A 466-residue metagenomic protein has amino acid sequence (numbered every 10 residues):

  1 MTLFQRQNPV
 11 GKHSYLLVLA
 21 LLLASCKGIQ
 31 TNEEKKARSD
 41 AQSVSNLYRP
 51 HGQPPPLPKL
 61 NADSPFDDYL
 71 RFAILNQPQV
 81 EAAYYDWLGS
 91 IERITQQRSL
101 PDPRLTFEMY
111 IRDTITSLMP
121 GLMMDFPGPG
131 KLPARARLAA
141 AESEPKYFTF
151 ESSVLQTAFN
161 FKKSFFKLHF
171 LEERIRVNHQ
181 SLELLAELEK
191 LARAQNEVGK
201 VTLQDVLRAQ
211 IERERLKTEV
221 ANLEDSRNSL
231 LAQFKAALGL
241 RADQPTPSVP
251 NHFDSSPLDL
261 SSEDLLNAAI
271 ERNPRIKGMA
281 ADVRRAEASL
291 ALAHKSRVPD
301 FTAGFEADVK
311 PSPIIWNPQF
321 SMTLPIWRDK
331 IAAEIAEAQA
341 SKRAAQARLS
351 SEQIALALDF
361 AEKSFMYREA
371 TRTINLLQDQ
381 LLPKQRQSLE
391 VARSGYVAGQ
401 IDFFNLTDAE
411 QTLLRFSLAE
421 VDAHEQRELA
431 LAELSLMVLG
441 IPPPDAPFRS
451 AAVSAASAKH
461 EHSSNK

Functional and structural regions predicted by a protein language model:
M1-G11: N-terminal secretory signal peptides that target proteins for export/translocation
T2, K27, T31, F148 (+5 more regions): Periplasmic alpha-helical coiled-coil/stalk elements that build and connect Gram-negative outer-membrane
T2-L3, K27-K36, E420-K466: Acidic, low-complexity, intrinsically disordered peripheral segments
S14-A24: Bacterial N-terminal signal peptides
C26-Q42, R71-G128, Q233-A236, L240 (+7 more regions): A small-residue-enriched
E34-L60: Post-signal peptide N-terminal segment of mature Sec-exported envelope proteins
P58-K59, D68-N76, L138, V201 (+5 more regions): Amphipathic alpha-helical coiled-coil scaffold segments and their short linker/junction regions
L70, A82-Q97, S153, T157-L182 (+5 more regions): Amphipathic alpha-helical coiled-coil segments
